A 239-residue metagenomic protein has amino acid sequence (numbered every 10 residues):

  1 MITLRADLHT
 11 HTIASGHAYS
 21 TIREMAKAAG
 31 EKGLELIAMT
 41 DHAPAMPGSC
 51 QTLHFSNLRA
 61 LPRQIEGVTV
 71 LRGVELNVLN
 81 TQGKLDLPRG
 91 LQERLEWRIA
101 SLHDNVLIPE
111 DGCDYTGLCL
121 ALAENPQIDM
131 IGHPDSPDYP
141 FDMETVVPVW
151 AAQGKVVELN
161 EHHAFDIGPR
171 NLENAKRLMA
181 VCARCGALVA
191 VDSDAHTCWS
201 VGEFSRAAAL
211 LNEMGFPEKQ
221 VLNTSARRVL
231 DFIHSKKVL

Functional and structural regions predicted by a protein language model:
M1-G16: Replace "His-x-His-based motif
L4-A6, A38, R72, M130 (+1 more regions): Residue-level marker for buried hydrophobic side chains located in beta-strands that build the well-ordered beta-sheet
H9-I13, H42, H133, H196: Histidine-centered divalent metal-coordination motifs
A14-S49: Metal-associated gating/positioning segment near the N- to mid-region
G16-S20, S49-T52, P140-W150, I167-V181 (+2 more regions): Histidine/acidic-residue-rich catalytic or RNA/ligand-binding cores of hydrolases and nuclease-related proteins
G30, A43, G48-L159, H163 (+2 more regions): Extended substrate/RNA-proximal surfaces in nucleic-acid metabolism proteins
H42, A187-V201: Short acidic/histidine-rich active-site segments
